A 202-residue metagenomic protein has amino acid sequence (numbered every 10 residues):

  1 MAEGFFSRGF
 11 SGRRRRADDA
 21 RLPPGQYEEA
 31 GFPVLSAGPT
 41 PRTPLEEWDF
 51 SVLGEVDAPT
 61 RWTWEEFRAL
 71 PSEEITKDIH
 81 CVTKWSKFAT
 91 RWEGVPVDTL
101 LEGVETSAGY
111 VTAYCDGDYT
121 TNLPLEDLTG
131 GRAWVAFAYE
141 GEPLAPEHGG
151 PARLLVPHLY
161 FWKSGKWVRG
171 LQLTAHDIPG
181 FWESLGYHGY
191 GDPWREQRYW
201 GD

Functional and structural regions predicted by a protein language model:
A2-D202: Structured, non-membrane catalytic/scaffold regions adjacent to prosthetic-group chemistry
